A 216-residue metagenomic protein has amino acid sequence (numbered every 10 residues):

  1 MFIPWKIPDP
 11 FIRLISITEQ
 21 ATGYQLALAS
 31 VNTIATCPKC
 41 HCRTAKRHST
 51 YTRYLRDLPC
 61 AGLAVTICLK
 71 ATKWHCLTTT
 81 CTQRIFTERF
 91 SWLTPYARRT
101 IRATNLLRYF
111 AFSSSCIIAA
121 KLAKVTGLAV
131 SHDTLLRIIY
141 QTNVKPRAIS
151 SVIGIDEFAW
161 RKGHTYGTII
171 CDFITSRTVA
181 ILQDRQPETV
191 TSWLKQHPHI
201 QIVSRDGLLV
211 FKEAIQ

Functional and structural regions predicted by a protein language model:
M1-R89, L93: Short, conserved DNA-binding cores of transcription-related domains
S16, H75, A123, Y166 (+1 more regions): Secondary-structure boundary/capping micro-motif
L26, C37-C40, C76, L107 (+6 more regions): Mobile genetic element proteins and their domesticated derivatives, centered on retroelements and DNA transposons
A35, S114-I117, P198: Residue-level signal for the short linker/turn that defines the boundary of a DNA-recognition helix
R56-P59, P95-R99, T189-K195: Short, surface-exposed linear segments at secondary-structure transitions and domain or protein termini
I67-K73, T82-I155, A159, T168: Extended interfacial segments that mediate partner engagement and assembly in macromolecular machines
A129-Q216: RNase H-like nuclease fold core
